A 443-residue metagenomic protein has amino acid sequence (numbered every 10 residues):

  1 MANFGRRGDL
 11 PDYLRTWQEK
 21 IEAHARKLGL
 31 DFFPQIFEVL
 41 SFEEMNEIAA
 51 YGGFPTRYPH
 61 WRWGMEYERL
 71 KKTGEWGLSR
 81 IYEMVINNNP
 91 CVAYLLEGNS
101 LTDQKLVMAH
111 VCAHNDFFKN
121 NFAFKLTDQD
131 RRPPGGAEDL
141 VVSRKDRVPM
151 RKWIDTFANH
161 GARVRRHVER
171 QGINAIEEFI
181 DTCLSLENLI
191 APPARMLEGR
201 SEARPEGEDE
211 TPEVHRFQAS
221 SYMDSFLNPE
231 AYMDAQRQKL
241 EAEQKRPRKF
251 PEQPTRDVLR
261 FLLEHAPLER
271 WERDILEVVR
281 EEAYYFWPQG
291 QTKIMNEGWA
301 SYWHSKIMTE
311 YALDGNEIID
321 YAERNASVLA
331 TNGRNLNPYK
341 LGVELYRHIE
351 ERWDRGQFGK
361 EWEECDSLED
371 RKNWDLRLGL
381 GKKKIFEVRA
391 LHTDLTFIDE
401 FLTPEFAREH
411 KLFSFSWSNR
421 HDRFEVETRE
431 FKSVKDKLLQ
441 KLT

Functional and structural regions predicted by a protein language model:
G8, D12-C91, P229, M233-A266: Auxiliary, metal-adjacent structural segments of Zn-dependent hydrolase domains
L70, P90-V107, W287-M295: Short pre-active-site segment immediately N-terminal to the catalytic Zn-binding motif
L101-K105, V148-R151, E317-R324: Alpha-helical scaffolds flanking conserved acidic
M108-F117, W303: Active-site His/Glu-centered metal-binding helix of metallohydrolases
F118-R195, E297, S301-D314, S327-P338: Post-HExxH zinc-binding segment in Zn-dependent metallohydrolases
R163-K245: Domain-level detector for long, ordered catalytic/regulatory cores in large eukaryotic signaling and trafficking
R246-V343, R347-H348: Long, internal scaffold/assembly segments composed of regular secondary structure
D320-T443: Non-catalytic terminal regions of proteins
